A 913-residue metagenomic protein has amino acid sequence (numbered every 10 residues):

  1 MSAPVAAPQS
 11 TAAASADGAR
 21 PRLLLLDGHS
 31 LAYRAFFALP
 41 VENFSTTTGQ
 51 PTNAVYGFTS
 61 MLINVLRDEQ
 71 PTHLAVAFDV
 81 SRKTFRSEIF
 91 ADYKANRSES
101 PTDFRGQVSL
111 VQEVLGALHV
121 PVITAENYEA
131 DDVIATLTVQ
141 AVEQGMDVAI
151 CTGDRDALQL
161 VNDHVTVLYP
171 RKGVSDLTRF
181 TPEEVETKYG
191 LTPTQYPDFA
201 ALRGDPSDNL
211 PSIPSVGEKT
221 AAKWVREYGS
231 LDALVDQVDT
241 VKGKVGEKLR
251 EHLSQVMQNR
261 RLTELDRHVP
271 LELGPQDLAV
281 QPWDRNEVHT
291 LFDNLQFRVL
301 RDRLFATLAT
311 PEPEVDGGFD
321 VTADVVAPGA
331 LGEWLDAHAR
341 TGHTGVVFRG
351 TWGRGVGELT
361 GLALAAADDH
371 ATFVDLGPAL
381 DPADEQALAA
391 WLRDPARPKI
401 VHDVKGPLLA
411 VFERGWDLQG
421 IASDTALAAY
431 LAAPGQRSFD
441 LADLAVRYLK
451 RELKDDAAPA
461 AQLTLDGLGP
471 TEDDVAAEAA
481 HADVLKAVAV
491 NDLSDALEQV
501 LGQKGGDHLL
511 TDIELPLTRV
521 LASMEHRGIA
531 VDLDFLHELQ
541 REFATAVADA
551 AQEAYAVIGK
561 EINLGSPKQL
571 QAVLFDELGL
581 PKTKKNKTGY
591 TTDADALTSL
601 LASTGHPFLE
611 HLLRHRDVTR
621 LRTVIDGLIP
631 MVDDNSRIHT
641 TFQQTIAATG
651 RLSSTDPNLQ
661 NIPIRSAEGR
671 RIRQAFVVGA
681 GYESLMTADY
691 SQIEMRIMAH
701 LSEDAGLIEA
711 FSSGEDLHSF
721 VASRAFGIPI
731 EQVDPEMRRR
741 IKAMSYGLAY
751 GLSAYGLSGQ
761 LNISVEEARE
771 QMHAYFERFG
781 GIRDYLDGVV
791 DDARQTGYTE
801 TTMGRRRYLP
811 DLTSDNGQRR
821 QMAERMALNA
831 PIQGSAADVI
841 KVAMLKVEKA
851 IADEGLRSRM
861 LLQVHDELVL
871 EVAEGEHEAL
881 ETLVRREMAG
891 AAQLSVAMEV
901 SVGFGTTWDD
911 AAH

Functional and structural regions predicted by a protein language model:
S2-F78, R82-K94, G106-E113, L253 (+2 more regions): Extended, highly charged clamp/arch subdomains and adjacent linkers that form or line substrate-binding channels
S2-S15, V41-S45, A95-L271: Extended two-metal-dependent nuclease catalytic cores across DNA- and RNA-processing enzymes
D17, P21-L24, R34-H73, F90-D103 (+5 more regions): Conserved RNase H-like, two-metal-ion catalytic cores of nucleic-acid enzymes
L25-L26, I150-T152, G345-V347, A422-S423 (+2 more regions): Short hydrophobic beta-strand that contains or immediately precedes a catalytic carboxylate
L66-A77, D147-I150, R155-D163, Y169-K172 (+5 more regions): Structured, non-catalytic alpha/beta "coupling" segments that mediate domain-domain communication and provide generic
T124, S175-A200, S207, G317-V321 (+3 more regions): Active-site-proximal helix-loop-helix substrate-binding element of RNase H-like nuclease domains
H252-P378, Q436, L463-A667, V677-S684 (+7 more regions): Conserved "right-hand" nucleotidyltransferase catalytic core of DNA-directed polymerases
E472, R519, S523-H526, P581 (+10 more regions): Conserved catalytic core of nucleic-acid polymerases
